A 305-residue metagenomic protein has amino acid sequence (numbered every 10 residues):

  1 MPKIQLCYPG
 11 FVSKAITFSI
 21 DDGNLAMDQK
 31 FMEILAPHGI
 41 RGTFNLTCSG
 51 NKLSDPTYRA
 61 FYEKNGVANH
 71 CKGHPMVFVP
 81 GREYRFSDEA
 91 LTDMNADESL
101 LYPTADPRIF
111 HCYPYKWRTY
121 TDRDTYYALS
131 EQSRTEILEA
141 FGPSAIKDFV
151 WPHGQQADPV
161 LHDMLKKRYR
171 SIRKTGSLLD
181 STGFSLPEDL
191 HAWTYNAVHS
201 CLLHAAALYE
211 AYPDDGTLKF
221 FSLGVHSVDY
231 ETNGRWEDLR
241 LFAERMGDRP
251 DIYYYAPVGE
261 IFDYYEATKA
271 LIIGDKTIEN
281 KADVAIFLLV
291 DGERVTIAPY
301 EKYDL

Functional and structural regions predicted by a protein language model:
M1-Q29, A192: Boundary/entry segment of secreted carbohydrate-active catalytic domains
P2-G10, G50-L53, L138-E139, R170-F184 (+1 more regions): C-terminal domain-boundary segment and adjacent tail
S13-I16, G23, D124-Y127, E131 (+3 more regions): Catalytic grooves of carbohydrate-active enzymes
M27, A157, D283-F287: Short acidic/proline- and small/hydrophobic-mixed sequence motifs that coincide with surface turns and coil-to-beta
D28-Q29, D55, P159-H162, N233-W236: Conserved strand-to-helix beginnings and helix N-cap segments that scaffold or border functional pockets
K30-I40, R245-M246: A short, Lys/Arg-enriched amphipathic alpha-helix followed by its capping loop at the start of a domain
A36-L161, K167, S177-H191, L218-S227: Metal-dependent polysaccharide deacetylase catalytic core of the NodB/CE4 family, i.e., the active-site-bearing domain
E301-L305: Compositionally biased, non-globular sequence tracts
